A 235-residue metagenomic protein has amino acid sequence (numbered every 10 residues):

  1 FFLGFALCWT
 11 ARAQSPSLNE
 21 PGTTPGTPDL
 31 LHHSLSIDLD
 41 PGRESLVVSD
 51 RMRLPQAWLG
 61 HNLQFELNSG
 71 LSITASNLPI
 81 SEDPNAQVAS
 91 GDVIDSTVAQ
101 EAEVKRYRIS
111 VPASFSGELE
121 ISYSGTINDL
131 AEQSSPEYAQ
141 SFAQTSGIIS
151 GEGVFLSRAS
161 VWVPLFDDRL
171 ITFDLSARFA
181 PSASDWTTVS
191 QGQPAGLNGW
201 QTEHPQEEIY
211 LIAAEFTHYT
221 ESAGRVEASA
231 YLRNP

Functional and structural regions predicted by a protein language model:
F1-C8: Bacterial N-terminal signal peptides
W9-V47, T74: N-terminal, polar/Ser/Thr-rich
L31-D38, V104-S110, S157-W162: Short structured motifs
H32-S34, S45-R51, G60-N62, R106 (+4 more regions): Intrinsic-disorder/low-complexity, polar/charged segments enriched in Ser/Thr/Lys/Arg/Asp/Glu/Gln
V47-G70, R158-A180: Surface-exposed beta-strand/loop patches in extracellular or lumenal glycoproteins
D50, W200, T217-P235: Juxtacatalytic substrate-recognition/specificity segment
L63, N68-S141: A surface-exposed beta-strand-loop module
S122-F216: Extended, low-hydrophobicity, Ser/Thr/Pro/Gly-biased non-transmembrane segments
